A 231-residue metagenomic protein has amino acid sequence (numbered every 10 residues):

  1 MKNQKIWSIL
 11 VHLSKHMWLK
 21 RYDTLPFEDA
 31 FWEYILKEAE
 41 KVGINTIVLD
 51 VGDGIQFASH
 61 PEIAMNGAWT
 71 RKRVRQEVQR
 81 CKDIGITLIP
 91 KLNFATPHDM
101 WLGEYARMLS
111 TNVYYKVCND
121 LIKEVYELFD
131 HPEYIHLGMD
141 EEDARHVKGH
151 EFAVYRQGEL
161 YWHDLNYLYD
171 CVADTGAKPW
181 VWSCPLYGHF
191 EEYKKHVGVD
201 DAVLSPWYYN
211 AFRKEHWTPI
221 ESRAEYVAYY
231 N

Functional and structural regions predicted by a protein language model:
M1-K2: Contiguous, structured surface segment used for ligand recognition
W7-V203, Y208: Aromatic-lined carbohydrate-binding surfaces of glycoside hydrolases
H196, I220-N231: Flexible, acidic glycine-rich loops studded with aromatic residues
R213-T218: Short, charged, surface-exposed secondary-structure boundary motifs
